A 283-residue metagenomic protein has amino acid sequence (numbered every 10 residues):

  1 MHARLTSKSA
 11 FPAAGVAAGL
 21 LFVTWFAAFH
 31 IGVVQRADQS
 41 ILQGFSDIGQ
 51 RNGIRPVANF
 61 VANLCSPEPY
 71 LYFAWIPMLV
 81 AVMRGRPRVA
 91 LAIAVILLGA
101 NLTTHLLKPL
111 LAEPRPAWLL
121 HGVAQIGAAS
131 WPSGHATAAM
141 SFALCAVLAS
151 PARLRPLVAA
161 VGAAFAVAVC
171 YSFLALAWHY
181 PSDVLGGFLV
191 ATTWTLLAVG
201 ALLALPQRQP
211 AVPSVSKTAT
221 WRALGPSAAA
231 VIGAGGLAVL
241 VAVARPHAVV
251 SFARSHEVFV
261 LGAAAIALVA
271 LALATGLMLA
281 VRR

Functional and structural regions predicted by a protein language model:
M1-F73, K108-A124, E257-A264, T275-R283: N-terminal transmembrane-helix/juxtamembrane module of multi-pass inner/ER membrane proteins
K8-L20, R36-F45, T104-P109, A129-A138 (+2 more regions): Hydrophobic alpha-helical transmembrane segments
K8-V16, L79-A100: Interfacial segments of alpha-helical transmembrane regions
P12-F22, G99, A228-G236: Alpha-helical transmembrane segments
V33, R86, P109-A117, P156 (+3 more regions): Transmembrane helix-loop junctions in multipass membrane proteins, especially transporters and channels
L79-P87, A146-R153, G200-P206, T275-R282: Structural signal for the C-terminal ends of transmembrane alpha-helices and the immediately following loop
L120-I266: Membrane-embedded catalytic cores of phosphoryl/pyrophosphoryl-handling enzymes
